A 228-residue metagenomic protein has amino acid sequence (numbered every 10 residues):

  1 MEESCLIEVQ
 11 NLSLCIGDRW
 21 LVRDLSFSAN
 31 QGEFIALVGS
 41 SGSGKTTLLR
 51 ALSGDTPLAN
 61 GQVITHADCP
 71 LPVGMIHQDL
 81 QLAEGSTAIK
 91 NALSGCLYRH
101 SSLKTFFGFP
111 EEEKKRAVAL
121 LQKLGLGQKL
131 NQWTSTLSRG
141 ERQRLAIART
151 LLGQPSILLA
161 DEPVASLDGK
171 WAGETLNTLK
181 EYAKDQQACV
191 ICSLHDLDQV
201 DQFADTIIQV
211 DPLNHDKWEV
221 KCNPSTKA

Functional and structural regions predicted by a protein language model:
S53: Helix-to-loop junction immediately C-terminal to a conserved catalytic motif
T105-K129: Conserved ABC ATPase "signature" region
W133-L137, E141: Conserved ABC ATPase signature
L158-D161: Catalytic Walker B motif of ABC-type/P-loop ATPase nucleotide-binding domains
G169-W171: Helix N-cap at the start of a conserved alpha-helix in ABC-type nucleotide-binding domains
L194-H195: H-loop/switch region of ABC-family ATPase nucleotide-binding domains
